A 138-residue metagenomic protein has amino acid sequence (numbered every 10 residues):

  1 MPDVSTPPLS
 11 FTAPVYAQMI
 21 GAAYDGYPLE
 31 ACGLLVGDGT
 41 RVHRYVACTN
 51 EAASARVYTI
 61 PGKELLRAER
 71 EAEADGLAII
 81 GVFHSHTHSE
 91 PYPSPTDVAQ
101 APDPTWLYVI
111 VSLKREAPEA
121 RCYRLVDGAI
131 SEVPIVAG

Functional and structural regions predicted by a protein language model:
M1-I79, H88-G138: Conserved beta-strand-loop surface patch within small alpha/beta domains used for substrate/adaptor or ligand engagement
V82: Conserved, mostly hydrophobic/aromatic
S85: Metallo-beta-lactamase
